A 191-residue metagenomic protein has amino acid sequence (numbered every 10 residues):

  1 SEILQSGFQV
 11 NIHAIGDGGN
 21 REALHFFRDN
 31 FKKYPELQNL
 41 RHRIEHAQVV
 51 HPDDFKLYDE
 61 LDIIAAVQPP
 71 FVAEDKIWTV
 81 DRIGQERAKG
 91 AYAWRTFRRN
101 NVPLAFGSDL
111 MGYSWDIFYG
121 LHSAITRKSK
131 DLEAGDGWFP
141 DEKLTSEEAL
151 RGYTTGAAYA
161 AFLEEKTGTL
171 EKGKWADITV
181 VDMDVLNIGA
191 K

Functional and structural regions predicted by a protein language model:
E2-N11, G18-H42, H46-A47, P52-K56 (+1 more regions): His/Asp/Glu-enriched, well-ordered alpha-helical/loop segment that forms or immediately abuts the divalent-metal
A190-K191: P-loop/Walker A phosphate-binding loop and immediately adjacent motor/lid segment at beta-alpha junctions
